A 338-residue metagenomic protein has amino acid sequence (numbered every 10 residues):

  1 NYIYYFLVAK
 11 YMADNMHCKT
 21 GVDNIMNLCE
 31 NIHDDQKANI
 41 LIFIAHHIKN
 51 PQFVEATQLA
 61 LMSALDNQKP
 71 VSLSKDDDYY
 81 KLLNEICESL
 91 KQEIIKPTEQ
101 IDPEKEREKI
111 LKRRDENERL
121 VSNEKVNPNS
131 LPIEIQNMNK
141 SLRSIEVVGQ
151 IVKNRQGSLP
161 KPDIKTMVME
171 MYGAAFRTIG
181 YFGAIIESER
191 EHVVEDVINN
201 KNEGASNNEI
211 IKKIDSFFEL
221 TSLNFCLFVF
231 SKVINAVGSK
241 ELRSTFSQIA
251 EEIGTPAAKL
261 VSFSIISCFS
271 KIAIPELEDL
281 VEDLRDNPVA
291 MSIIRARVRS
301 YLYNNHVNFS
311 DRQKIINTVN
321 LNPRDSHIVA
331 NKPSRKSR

Functional and structural regions predicted by a protein language model:
Y2-F6, K10-G204, V229, V233: Hydrophobic repeat-domain scaffold segments
T166-A174, G180-R338: Charge-dense, extended regions
